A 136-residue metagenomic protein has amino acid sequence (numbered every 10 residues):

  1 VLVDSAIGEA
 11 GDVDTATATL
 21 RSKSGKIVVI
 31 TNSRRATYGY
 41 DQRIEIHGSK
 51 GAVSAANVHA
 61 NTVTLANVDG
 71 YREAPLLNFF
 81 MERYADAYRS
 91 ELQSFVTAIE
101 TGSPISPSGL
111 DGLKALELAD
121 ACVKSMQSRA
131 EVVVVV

Functional and structural regions predicted by a protein language model:
V1-I27, S33-Y38, L110: Rossmann-like dinucleotide-binding domain that binds NAD(P)(H)
G8, A36-Y40, T62-L65, Y84: A short local loop/turn or secondary-structure capping micro-motif enriched for an aromatic residue
K23, S94-V136: C-terminal helix-rich "cap/oligomerization" subdomain common to oxidoreductases
T37-Y40, H47, A56-N57: C-terminal substrate-binding/catalytic lobe of Rossmann-fold NAD(P)-dependent oxidoreductases
I44, A60-R72: Short polybasic amphipathic segments
V63, R89-Q93, A119: A general structural signal for well-ordered alpha-helical segments in protein cores
F80-L92: Active-site loop of classical SDR/Rossmann-like NAD(P)-dependent oxidoreductases, centered on the catalytic Tyr-X3-Lys
